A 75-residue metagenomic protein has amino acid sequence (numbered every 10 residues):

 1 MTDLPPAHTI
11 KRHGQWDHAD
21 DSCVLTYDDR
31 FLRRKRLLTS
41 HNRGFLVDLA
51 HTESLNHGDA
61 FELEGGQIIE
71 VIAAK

Functional and structural regions predicted by a protein language model:
M1-D29, A73: Extended boundary segments
D29-R33, L55-H57: A short, compositionally biased
K35-S40, F61: Short acidic-hydrophobic surface loop/beta-edge motif
L38-A50: Short, structured beta-strand/loop micro-motifs enriched in basic residues and often containing a Trp
Q67-K75: Short, compositionally biased
